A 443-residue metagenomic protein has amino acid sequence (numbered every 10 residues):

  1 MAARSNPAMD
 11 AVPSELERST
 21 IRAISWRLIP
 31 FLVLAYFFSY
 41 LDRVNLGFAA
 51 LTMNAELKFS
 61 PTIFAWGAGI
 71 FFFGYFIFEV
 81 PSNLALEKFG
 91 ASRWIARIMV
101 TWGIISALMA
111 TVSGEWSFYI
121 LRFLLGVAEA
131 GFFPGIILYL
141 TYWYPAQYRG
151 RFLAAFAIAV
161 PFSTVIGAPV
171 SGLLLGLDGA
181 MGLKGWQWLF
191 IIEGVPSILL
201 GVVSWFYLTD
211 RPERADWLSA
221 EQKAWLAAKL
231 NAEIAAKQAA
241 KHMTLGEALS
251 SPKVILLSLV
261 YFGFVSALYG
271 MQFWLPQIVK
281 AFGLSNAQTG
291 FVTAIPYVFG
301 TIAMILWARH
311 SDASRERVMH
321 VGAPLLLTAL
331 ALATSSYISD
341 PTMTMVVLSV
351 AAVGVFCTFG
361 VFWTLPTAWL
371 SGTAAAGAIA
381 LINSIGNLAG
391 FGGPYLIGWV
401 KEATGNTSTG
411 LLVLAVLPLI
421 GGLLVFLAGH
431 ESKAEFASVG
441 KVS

Functional and structural regions predicted by a protein language model:
L46-G47, G246-A308, F359, W363 (+1 more regions): Extracytoplasmic gate region of multi-pass secondary transporters
G47-F78: Extracellular/periplasmic helix-loop-helix junction of adjacent transmembrane segments in MFS-like secondary
K58, G90, T111-S117, A128 (+3 more regions): Helix-breaking motifs and short loop linkers at transmembrane-helix boundaries and internal kinks in secondary membrane
I77-W116: Conserved MFS/SLC helix-loop-helix module at the cytosolic interface between two early adjacent transmembrane helices
E87-M99, D312-L325: Cytoplasmic membrane-interface "Motif A"-like loop-to-helix N-cap segments of 12-TM Major Facilitator Superfamily
L121-I158: Cytoplasmic helix-loop-helix junction between adjacent transmembrane helices in 12-TM secondary transporters
R151-L175, P196-S197, N383-G393: Glycine-rich segments within core transmembrane alpha-helices of 12-TM secondary carriers
R315-L365: C-terminal transmembrane helical hairpin of 12-TM major facilitator-type secondary transporters
